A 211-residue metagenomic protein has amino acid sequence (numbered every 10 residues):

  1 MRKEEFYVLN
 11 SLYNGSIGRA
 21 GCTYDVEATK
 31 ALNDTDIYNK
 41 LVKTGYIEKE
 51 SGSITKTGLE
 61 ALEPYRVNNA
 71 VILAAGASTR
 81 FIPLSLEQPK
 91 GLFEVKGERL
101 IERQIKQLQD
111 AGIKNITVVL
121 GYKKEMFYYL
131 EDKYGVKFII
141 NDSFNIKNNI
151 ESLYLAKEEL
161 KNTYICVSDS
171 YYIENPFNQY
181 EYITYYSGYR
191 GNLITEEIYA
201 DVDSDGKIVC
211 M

Functional and structural regions predicted by a protein language model:
M1-L32: Short amphipathic alpha-helical interface segments
S16, S51-L86: N-terminal nucleotide-binding beta1-loop-alpha1 segment
A28-K43: Short amphipathic alpha-helical interaction segments
N68, K114, K161: Short acidic/polar active-site loop segments enriched in Thr and Asp
R99-N115, L155: A short, N-terminal amphipathic alpha-helix
E125-V202: Conserved beta-loop-beta/alpha segment of the NTase-like Rossmann-fold superfamily that binds/positions NTPs
S204-M211: Short, flexible, basic/aromatic active-site loop/helix in glycosyltransferases
